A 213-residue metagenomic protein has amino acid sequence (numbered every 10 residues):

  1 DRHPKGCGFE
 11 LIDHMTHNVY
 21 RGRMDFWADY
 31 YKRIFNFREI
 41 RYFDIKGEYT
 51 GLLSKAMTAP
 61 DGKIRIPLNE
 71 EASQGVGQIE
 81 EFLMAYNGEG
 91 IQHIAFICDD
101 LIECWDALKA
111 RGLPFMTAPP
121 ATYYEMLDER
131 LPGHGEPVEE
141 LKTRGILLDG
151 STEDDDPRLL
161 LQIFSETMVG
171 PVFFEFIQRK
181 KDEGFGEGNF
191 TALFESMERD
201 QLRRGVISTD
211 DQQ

Functional and structural regions predicted by a protein language model:
D1-E39, E48-Q213: Glyoxalase I/VOC metalloenzyme domain signal
